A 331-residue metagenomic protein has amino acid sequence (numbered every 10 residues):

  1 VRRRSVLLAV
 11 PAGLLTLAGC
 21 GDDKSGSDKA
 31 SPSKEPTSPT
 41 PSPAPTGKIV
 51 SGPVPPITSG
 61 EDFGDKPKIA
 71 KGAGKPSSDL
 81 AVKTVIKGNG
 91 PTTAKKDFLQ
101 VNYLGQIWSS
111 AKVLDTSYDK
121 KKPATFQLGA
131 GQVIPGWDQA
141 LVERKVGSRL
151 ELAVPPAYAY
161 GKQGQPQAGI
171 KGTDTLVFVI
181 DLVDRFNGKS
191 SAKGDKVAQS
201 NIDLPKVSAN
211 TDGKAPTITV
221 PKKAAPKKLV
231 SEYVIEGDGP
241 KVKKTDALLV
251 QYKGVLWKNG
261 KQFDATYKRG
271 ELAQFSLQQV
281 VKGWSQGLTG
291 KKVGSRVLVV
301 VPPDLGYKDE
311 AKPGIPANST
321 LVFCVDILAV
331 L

Functional and structural regions predicted by a protein language model:
V1-L331: Cross-family detector of peptidyl-prolyl cis-trans isomerase
